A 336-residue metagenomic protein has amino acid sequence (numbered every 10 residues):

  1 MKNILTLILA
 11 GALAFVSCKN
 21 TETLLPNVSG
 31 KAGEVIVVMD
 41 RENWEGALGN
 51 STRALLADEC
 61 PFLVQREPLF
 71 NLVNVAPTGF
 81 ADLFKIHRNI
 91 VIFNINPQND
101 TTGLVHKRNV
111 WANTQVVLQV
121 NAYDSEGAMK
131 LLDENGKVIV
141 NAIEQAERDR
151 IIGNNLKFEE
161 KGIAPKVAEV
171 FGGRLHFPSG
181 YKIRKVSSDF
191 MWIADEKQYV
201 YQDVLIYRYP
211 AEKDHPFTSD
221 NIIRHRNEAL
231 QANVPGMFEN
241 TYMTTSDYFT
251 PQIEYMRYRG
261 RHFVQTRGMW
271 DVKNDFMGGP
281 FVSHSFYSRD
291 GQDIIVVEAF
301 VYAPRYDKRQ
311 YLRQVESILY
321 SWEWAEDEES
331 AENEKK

Functional and structural regions predicted by a protein language model:
K2-A10: Sec-dependent signal peptide recognition, specifically the positively charged N-region followed immediately by
A14-S17: C-terminal motif of bacterial Sec signal peptides marking the signal peptidase cleavage site
T21-M39, A54, N94-K161: Solvent-exposed alpha-helical segments and adjacent loops that form catalytic or protein-interaction surfaces
E22, S29, V38, E42 (+2 more regions): Secretory pathway targeting signatures of secreted, lumenal, and periplasmic proteins
T23, P68-N71, V75-E126, Q231-G291 (+1 more regions): Signature of long, low-cysteine stretches enriched in small and polar/charged residues
V28-G30, N43-E45, A54, F62 (+2 more regions): N-terminal "mature-domain start" segment
V37-L72: Post-signal-peptide N-terminal segment of Sec-exported extracytoplasmic proteins
M129-G153, Y181, D293-K336: Surface-exposed amphipathic alpha-helical segments
